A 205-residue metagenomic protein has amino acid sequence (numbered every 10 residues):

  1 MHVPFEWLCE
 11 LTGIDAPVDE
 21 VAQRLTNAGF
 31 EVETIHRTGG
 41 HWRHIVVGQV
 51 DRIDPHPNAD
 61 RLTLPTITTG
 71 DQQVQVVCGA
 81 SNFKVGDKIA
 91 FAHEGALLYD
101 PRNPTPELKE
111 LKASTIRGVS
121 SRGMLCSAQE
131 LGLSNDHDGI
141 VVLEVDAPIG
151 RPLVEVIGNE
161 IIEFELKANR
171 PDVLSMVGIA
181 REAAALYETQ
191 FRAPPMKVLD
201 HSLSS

Functional and structural regions predicted by a protein language model:
M1-S204: Phosphate-backbone binding interfaces of nucleic-acid-interacting proteins
